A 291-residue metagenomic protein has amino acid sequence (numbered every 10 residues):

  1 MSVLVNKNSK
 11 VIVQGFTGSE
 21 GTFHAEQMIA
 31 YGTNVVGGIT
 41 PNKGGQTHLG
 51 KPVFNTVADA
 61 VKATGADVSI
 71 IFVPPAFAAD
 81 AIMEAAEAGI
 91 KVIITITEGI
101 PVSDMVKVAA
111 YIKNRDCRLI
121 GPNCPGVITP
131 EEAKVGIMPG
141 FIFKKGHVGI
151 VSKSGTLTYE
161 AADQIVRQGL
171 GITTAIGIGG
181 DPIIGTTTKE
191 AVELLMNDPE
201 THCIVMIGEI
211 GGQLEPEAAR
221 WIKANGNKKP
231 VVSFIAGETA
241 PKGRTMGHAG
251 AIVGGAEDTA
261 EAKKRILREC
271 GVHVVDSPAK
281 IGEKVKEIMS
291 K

Functional and structural regions predicted by a protein language model:
M1-K291: Catalytic-core regions of core metabolic enzymes, especially those transforming organic acids/acyl-group intermediates
